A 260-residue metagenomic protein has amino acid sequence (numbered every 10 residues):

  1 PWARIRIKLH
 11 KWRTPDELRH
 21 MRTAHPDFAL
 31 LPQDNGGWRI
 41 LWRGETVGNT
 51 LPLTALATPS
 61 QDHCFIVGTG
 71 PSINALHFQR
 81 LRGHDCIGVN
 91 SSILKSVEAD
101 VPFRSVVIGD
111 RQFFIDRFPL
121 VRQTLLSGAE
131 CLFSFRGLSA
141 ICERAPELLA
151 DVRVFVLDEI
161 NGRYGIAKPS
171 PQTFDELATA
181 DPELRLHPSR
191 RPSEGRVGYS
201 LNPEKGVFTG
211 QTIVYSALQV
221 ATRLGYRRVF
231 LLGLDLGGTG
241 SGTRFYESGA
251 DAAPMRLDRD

Functional and structural regions predicted by a protein language model:
P1-D260: Metal-ion/cofactor- or nucleotide/acyl-coenzyme-handling active-site neighborhoods
